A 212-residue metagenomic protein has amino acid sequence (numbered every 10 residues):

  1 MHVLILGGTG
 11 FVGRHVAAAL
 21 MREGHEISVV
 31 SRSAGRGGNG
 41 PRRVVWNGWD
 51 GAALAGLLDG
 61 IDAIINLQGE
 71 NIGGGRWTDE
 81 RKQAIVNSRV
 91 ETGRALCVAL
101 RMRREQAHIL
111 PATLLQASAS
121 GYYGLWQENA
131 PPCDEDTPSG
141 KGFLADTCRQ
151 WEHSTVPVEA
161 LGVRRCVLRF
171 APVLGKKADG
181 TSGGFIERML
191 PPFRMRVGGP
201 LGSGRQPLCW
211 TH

Functional and structural regions predicted by a protein language model:
V3-E23: N-terminal Rossmann NAD(P)H-binding glycine-rich loop of SDR-like oxidoreductase domains
L6, V30, I64-Q68, L114-S120 (+1 more regions): SDR active-site strand-loop-helix element
H15, A19, A99, S154: Rossmann-fold NAD(P)-dependent oxidoreductase module
H25-R32: Conserved glycine-rich Rossmann-like NAD(P)H-binding loop of the short-chain dehydrogenase/reductase
G35-R36, P41-A95: NAD(P)H-binding glycine-rich loop region in Rossmannoid oxidoreductase-like domains and their noncatalytic homologs
K82, R94-G142: Conserved Rossmann-fold NAD(P)-dependent oxidoreductase catalytic core, especially the SDR/UDP-sugar
N87, E91, Q127-V167: Catalytic helix-loop patch of NAD(P)-dependent Rossmann-fold dehydrogenases
V158-L161, C166-C209: NAD(P)-dependent short-chain dehydrogenase/reductase
